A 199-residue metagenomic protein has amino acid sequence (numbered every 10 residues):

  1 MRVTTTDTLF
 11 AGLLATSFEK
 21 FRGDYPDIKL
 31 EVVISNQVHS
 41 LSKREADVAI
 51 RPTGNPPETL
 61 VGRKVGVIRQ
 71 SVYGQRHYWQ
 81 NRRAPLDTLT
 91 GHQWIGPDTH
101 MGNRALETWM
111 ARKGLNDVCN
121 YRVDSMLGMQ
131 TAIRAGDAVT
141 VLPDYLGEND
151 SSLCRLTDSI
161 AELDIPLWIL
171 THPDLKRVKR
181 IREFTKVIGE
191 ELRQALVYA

Functional and structural regions predicted by a protein language model:
M1-E58: Central regulatory/effector-binding core of bacterial HTH transcription factors
R2-T4, A49, I95, T140 (+1 more regions): Short, well-ordered beta-strand segments
T6, Q75, H172: Residue-level recognition of the GNAT/N-acetyltransferase active site
T8, G128, E183: Residue-level recognition of oxygen-bearing side chains
S40-K43, N55-L167, R193-A199: C-terminal regulatory
L167-R177: A bilobed periplasmic-binding-protein/Venus flytrap-type ligand-binding module shared by bacterial periplasmic
K176-E190: Short amphipathic alpha-helical coupling segments at ligand-binding clamshell hinges and other catalytic/signaling
